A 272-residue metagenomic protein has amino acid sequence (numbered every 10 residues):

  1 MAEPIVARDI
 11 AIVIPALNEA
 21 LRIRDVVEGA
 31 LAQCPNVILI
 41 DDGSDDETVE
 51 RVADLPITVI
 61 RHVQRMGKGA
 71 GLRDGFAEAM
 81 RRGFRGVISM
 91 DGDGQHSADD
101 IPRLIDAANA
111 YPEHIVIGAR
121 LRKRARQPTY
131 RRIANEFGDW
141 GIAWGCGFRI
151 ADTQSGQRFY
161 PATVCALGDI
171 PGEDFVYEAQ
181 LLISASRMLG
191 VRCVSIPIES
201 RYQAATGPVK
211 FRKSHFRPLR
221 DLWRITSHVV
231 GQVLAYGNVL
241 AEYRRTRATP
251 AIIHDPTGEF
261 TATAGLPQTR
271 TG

Functional and structural regions predicted by a protein language model:
M1-A7, G147, P171-G272: Hydrophobic helical membrane-anchoring modules
M1-G29: N-proximal low-complexity "stem/linker" segments adjacent to membrane-targeting elements
I14, V27, P35-S44, I60 (+1 more regions): Short beta-strand/loop segment that forms part of the nucleotide-sugar
L21-D25, D46-D54: Acidic helix N-cap motif at the loop->helix transition within catalytic regions of sugar-transfer enzymes
Q33, D54-P56, L189: Short, structured coil segments at secondary-structure junctions
D41-E50, G94: A conserved acidic beta->alpha catalytic loop
V63-M66, A70-R81, A98-F175, Q203-F216 (+2 more regions): Acceptor/aglycone-binding surface of glycosyltransferases and processive sugar-polymer synthases
F84-Q95: Short beta-strand-to-loop acidic/aromatic patch adjacent to the donor-nucleotide binding site
